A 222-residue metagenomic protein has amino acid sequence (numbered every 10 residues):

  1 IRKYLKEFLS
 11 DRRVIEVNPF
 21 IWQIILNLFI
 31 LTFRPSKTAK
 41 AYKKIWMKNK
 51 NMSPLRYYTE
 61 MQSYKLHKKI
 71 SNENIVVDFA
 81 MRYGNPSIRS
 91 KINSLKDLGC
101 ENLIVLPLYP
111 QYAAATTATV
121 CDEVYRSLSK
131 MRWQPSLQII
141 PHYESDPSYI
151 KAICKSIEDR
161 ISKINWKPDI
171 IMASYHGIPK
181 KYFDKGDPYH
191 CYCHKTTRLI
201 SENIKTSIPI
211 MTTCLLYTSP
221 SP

Functional and structural regions predicted by a protein language model:
I1-V76: N-terminal glycine-rich anion-binding loop in soluble enzyme alpha/beta folds
I70-E73, L128-Q134, N165, N203-S207: Short helix-capping segments at alpha-helix termini
D78-A152: Long, hydrophobic, well-ordered secondary-structure blocks that form the structural core and pocket-lining surfaces
P107-Y109, I139-H142, I157, A173-G177 (+1 more regions): Short, structured patches in soluble enzyme cores that scaffold and shape functional sites
P147-D169: Hydrophobic alpha-helical segments within soluble ligand-binding/sensing domains
I164-Y189: An alpha-beta-alpha
K180-T212: Redox- and metal-dependent alpha/beta enzyme cores, enriched for Fe-S-associated oxidoreductases and cofactor-handling
Y217-P222: Conserved small/polar residues in nucleotide/adenosyl-binding loops
